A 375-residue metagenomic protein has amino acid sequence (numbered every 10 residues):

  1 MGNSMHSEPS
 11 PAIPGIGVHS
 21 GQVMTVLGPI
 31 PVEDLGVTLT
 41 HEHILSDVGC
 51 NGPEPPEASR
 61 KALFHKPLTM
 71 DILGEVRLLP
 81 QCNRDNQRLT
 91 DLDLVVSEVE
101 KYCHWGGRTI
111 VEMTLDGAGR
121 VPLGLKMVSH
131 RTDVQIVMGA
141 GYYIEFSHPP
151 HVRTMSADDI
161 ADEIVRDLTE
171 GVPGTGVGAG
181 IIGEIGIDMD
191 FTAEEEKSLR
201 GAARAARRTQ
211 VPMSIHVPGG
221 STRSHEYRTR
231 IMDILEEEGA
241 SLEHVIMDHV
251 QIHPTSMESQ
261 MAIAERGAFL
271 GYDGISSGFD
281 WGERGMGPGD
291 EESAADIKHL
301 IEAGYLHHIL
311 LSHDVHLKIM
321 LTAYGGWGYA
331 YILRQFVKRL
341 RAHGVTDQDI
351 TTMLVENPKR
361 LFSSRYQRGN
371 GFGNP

Functional and structural regions predicted by a protein language model:
G17-P29, Y331-P375: Mid-to-C-terminal alpha-helical segments outside catalytic/metal-binding sites
T40, L45, P56-T114, A118-T132 (+1 more regions): Alpha-helical scaffold segments that flank or form the walls of functional sites
H41, I110, Y142, A206 (+4 more regions): Divalent metal-coordination and catalytic microenvironments
H43-L45, L115-D116, G141-E145, E184-I187 (+4 more regions): Active-site beta-loop-alpha junctions enriched in small/polar residues
E100-H104, L125-D133, D167-V177, R204-R207 (+3 more regions): Acidic (Asp/Glu)-rich catalytic clusters
T109, M127, Q135-P212, F269 (+1 more regions): Active-site gating/metal-coordination segments in enzymes
A203, R207-H299, I309: Catalytic pocket-lining loop regions of alpha/beta-barrel enzymes, especially the amidohydrolase/enolase/GH5 lineages
H216, D273-I275, G304-G326: Short acidic/histidine-rich active-site segments
